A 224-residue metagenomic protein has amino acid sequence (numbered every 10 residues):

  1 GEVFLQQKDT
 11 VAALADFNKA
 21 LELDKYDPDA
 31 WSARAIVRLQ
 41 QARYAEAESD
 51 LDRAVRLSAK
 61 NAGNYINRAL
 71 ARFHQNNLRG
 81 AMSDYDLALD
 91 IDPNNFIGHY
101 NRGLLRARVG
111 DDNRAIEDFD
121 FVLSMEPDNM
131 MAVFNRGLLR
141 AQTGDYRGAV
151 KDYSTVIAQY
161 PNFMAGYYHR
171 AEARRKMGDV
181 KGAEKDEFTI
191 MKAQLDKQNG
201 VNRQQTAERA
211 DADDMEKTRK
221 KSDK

Functional and structural regions predicted by a protein language model:
G1-K224: Alpha-helical tetratricopeptide repeat
